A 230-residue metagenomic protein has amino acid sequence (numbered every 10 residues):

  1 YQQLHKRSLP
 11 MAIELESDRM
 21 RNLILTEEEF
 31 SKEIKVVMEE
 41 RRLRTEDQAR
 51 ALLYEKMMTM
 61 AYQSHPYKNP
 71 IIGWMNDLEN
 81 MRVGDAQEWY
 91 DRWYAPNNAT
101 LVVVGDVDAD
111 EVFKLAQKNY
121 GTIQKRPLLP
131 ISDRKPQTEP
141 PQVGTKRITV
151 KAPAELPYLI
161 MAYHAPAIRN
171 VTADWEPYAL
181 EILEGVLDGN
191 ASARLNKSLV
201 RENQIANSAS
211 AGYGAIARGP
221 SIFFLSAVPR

Functional and structural regions predicted by a protein language model:
Y1-S8, R44-N98, T122-N170, G185-R230: Non-catalytic beta-strand/loop surface segments
P10-A12, D47, K114, N170-E176: Solvent-exposed, non-transmembrane alpha-helical starts
A12-E16, M57, L183: Short alpha-helical scaffolding segments that buttress acidic/His motifs in well-ordered protein cores
E14-D18, K35, A179-L180: Alpha-helical secondary-structure segments
S17-E27, K118-P127: A common structural junction motif
E27, I34, D85-N119, E155: Non-catalytic, conformational "gating/processing" segments within enzyme and secreted inhibitor domains
E28-K35, R42, Q48-K56, V107 (+1 more regions): Non-catalytic accessory/assembly modules
E176-L180, E184: Alpha-helical transmembrane segments of multi-pass inner-membrane proteins, especially transporters/permeases
